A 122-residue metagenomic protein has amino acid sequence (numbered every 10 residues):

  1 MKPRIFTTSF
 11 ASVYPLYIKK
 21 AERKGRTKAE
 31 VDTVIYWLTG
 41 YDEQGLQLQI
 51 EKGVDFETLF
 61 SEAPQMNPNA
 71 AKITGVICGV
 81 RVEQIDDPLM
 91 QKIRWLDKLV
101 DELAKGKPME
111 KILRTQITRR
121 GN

Functional and structural regions predicted by a protein language model:
M1-N122: A charge-rich, low-complexity, intrinsically flexible signal that marks solvent-exposed coils, linkers, repeats
